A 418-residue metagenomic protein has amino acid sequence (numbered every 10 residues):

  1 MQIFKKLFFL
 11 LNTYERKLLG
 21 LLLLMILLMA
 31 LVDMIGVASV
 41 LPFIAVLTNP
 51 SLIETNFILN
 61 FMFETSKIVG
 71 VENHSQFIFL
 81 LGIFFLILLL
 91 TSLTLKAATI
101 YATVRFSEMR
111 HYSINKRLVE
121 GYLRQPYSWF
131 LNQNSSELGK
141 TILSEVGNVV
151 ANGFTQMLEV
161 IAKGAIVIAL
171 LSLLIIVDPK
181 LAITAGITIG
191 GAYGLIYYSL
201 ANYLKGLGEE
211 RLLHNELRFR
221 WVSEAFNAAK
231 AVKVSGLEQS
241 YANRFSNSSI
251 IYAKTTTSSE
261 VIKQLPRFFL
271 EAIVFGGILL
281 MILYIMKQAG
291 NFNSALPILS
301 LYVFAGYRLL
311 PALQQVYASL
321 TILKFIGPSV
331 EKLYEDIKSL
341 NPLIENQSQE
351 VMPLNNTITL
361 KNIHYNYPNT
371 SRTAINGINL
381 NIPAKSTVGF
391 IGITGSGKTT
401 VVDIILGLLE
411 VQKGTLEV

Functional and structural regions predicted by a protein language model:
L18-A45, L81, F85, I100-V104 (+3 more regions): Alpha-helical segments in transporter systems
L23-T91, I175-I183, I187, M286-L296: Transmembrane helix-loop-helix hairpins at lipid-water interfaces of multipass membrane proteins, especially the type-1
M25-L28, E159-E210, L280-S294: Transmembrane helices of ABC transporter permease
F85-S92, G190-G191, R267-L270, V274 (+1 more regions): Hydrophobic alpha-helical segments in the permease module
T103, L123-I168, N227, Q264: Juxtamembrane loop-to-helix connectors within ABC transporter transmembrane domains
L131-S136, R211-S258, F325, V330-L333 (+1 more regions): Loop segments that connect adjacent transmembrane helices in multi-pass transporters
K233-L237, V261-Q264, F268, R308-D336 (+1 more regions): Cytosolic ends of transmembrane helices, especially the final helix of ABC transmembrane type-1 domains
P353-V418: ABC-type nucleotide-binding domain
